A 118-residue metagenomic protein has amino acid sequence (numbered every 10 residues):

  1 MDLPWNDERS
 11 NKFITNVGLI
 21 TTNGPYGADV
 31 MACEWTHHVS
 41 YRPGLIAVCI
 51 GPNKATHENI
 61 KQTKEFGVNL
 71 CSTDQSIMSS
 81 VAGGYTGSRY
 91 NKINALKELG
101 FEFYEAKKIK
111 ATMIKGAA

Functional and structural regions predicted by a protein language model:
M1-A118: Active-site-proximal mixed secondary-structure blocks
